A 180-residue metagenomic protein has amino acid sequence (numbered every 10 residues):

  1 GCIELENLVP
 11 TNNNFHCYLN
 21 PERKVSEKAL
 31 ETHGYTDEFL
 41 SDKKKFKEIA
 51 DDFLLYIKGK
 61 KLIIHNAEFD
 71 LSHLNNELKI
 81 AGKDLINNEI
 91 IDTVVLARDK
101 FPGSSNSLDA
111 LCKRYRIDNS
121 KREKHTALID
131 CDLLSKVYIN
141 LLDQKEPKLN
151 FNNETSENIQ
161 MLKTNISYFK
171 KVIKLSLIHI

Functional and structural regions predicted by a protein language model:
G1-N88, R98-F101, A110-K124: Conserved non-catalytic scaffold segment of RNase H-like nuclease domains
K61-E68, H73, E77, D109-T164: Acidic, Mg2+-coordinating catalytic module of metal-dependent nucleases/exonucleases that use a two-metal-ion mechanism
V95: Conserved alpha/beta core surface patches that mediate binding of polyanionic ligands
M161-K174: Short helix/strand-capping connector loops at secondary-structure junctions
I178-I180: Conserved small/polar residues in nucleotide/adenosyl-binding loops
